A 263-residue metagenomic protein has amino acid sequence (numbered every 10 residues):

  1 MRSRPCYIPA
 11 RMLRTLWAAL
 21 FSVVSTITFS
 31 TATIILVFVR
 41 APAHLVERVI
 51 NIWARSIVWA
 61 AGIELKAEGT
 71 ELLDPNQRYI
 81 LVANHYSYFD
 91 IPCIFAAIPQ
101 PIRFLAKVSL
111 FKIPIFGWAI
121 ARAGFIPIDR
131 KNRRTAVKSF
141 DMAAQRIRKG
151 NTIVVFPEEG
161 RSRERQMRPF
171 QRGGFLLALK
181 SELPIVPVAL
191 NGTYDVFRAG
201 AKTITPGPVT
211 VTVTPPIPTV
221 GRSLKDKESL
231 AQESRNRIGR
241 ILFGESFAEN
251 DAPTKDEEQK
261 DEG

Functional and structural regions predicted by a protein language model:
R2-P5, P9, V137-G263: Non-catalytic C-terminal accessory region of glycerolipid acyltransferases and related lyso-lipid remodeling enzymes
R4-K66, W118-R122: A transmembrane-helix-recognition feature enriched in membrane-embedded lipid enzymes and envelope glyco-/phospholipid
R14-F21, I50-A106: Conserved H-X4-D acyltransferase segment
A54, F125-D129, G160: Short, basic, glycine/proline-bearing loop/turn elements
I57-A60, L81-V82, R130-R134, R163-R165: Short, flexible loop segments at the rims of nucleotide/cofactor-binding pockets, characterized by
N84, A121-A123, T203-P206: Short, hinge-like loop/turn segments at secondary-structure boundaries
Y88-K138, M142: Membrane-embedded segments
